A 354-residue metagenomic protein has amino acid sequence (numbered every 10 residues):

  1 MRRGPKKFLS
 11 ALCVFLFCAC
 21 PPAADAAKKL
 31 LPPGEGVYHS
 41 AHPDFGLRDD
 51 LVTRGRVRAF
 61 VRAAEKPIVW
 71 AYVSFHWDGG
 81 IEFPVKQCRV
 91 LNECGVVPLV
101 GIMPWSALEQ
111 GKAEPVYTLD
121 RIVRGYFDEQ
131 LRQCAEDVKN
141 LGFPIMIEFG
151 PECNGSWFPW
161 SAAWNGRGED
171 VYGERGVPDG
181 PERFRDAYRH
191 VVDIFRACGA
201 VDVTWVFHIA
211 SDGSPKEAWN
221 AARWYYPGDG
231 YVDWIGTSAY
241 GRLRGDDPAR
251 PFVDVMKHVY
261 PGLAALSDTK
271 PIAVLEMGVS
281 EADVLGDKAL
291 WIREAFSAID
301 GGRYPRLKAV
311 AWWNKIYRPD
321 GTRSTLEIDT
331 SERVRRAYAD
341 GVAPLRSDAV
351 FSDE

Functional and structural regions predicted by a protein language model:
S10-A19: Bacterial N-terminal signal peptides
K29-L47, P271-E354: Substrate-binding cleft of secreted/luminal carbohydrate-active enzymes
H39-D137, I299-Y304, W313-R323: N-terminal carbohydrate-binding/catalytic regions of secreted carbohydrate-active enzymes
L51-F60, I81-V90, L131-Q133, S211-P227 (+2 more regions): Alpha-helical scaffolding within the catalytic cores of extracellular/periplasmic polymer-degrading hydrolases
A71-W77, E114-F127, G173-E182, G241 (+2 more regions): The substrate-binding groove and active-site-proximal loops of carbohydrate-active enzymes, especially glycoside
P84-M103, G230-D283: Glycoside hydrolase catalytic-domain groove-lining segments
K86-V203: Substrate-binding cleft of extracellular glycoside hydrolase catalytic domains
E148, Y188-N220, T269-A282, A309-K315: Aromatic-lined carbohydrate-recognition surfaces of secreted/lumenal glycan-active proteins
